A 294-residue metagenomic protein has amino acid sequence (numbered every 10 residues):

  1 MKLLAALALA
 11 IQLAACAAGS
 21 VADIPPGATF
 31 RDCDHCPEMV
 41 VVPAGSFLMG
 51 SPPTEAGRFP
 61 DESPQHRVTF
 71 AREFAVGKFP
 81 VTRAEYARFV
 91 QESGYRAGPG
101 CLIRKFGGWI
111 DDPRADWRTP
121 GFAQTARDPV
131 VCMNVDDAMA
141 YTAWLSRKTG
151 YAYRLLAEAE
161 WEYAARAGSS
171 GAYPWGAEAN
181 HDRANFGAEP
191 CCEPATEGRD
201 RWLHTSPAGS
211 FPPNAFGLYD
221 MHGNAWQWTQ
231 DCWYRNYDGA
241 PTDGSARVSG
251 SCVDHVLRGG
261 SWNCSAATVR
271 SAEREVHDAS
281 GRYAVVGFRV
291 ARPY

Functional and structural regions predicted by a protein language model:
M1-K2, R183: Accessible peptide chain termini
K2-G108, V135-D136, A140, R147 (+3 more regions): Short, compositionally biased
L48, P52-R58, R96-E275, R282: Functional-site microenvironments in short loops/helix caps that host divalent-cation chemistry
